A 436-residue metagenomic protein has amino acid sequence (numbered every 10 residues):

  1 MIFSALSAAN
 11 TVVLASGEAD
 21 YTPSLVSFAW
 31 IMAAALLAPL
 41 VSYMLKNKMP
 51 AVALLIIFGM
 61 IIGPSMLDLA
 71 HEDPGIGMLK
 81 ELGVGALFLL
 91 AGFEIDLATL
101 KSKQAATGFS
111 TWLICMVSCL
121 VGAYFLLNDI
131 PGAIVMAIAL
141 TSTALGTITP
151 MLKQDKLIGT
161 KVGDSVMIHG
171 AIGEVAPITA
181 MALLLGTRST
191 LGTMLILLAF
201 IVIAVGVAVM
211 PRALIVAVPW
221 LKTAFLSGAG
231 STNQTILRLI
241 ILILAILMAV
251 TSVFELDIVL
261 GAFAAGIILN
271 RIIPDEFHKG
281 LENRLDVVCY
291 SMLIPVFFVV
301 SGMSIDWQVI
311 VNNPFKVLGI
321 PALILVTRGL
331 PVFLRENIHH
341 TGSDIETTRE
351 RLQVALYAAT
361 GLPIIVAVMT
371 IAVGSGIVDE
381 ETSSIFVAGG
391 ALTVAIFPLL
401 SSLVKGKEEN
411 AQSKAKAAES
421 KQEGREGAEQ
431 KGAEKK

Functional and structural regions predicted by a protein language model:
M1-T22: Short, strongly hydrophobic alpha-helical membrane anchors
G17-M32, E72-F88, I130-L145, I196-V207 (+3 more regions): Structural signature of hydrophobic alpha-helical transmembrane segments
S24-M32, D73, G77-G83, A106 (+7 more regions): Structural signal for the N-terminal portions of transmembrane helices and their immediately preceding loop/interface
A33-N47, F88-S102, G146-G159, M210-F225 (+3 more regions): C-terminal ends of transmembrane helices
L45-N47, I61-K103, W220-I320: Membrane-interface junctions of multi-pass transporters
A53-S65, F109-V121, I168-A182, L226-L247 (+2 more regions): Small-residue-rich segments of transmembrane alpha-helices in multi-pass membrane proteins, especially helix faces
K101-I158, V299-S304, N312-E380, I385-E408: Transmembrane alpha-helices that form the ion-translocation and gating core of multi-pass ion transport proteins
L126-I138, I148-L195: Membrane-interface helix-loop-helix junctions at boundaries between adjacent transmembrane segments
